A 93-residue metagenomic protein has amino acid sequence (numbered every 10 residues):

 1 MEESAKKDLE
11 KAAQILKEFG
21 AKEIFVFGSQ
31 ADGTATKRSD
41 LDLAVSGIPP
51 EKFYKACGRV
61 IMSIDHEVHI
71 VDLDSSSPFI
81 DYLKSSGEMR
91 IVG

Functional and structural regions predicted by a protein language model:
M1-E23, A31-K37, I48-G93: Catalytic core of pol beta-like nucleotidyltransferases
S39-L41: Periplasmic OmpA-like peptidoglycan-binding domain that tethers envelope proteins to the cell wall
A44-S46: Short hydrophobic/aromatic beta-strand micro-patches that form the beta-sheet surface supporting nucleotide- or nucleic
